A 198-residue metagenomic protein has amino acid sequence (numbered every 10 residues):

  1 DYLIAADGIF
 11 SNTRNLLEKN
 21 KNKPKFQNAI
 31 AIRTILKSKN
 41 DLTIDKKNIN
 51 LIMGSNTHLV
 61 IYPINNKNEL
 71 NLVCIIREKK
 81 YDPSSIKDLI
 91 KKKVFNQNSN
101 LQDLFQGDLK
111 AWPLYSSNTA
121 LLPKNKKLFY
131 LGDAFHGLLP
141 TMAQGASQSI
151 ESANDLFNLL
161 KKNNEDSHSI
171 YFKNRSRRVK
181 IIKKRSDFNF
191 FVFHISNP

Functional and structural regions predicted by a protein language model:
D1-S99: Conserved FAD-binding catalytic core of PHBH/FMO-like flavoproteins
I4-A5, D108-F188: Conserved mid-domain beta->alpha element of the FAD-binding
L51, Y62-P63, Q102-L104, T119-K124 (+1 more regions): Short, conserved, surface-exposed binding loops centered on an aromatic residue
S55, K183-S186, F193: Active-site-adjacent segment of FAD-dependent monooxygenases/related oxidoreductases
Y62, N71-I75, L104, W112 (+1 more regions): Short, conserved beta-strand edge motifs with alternating hydrophobic and charged residues
K80-A111, E165, F172, R177: Flavin-binding catalytic cores
Y81-D82, F188-V192: Juxtamembrane/interface motifs at transmembrane-helix termini
V192-P198: C-terminal domain-closing interface element
